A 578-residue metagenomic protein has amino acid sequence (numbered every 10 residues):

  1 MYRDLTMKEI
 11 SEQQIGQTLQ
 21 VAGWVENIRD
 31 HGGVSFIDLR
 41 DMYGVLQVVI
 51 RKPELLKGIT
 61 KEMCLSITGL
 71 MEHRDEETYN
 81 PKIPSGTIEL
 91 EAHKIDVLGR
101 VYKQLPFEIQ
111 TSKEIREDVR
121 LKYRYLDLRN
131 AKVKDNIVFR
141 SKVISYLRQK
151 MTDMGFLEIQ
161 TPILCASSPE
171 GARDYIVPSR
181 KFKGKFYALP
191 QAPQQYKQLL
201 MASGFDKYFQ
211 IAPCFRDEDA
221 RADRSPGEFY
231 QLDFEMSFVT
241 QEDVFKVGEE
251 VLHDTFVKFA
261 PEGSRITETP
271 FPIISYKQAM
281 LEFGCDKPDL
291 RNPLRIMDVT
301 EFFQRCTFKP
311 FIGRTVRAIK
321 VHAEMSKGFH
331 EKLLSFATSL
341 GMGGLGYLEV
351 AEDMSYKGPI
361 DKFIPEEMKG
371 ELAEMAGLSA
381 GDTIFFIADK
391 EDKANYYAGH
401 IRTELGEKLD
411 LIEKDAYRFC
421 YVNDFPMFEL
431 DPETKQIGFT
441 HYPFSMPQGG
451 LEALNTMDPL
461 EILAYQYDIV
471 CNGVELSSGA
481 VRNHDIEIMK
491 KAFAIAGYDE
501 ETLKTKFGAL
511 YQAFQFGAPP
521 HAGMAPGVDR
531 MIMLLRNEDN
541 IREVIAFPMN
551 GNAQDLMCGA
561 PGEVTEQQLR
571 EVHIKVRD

Functional and structural regions predicted by a protein language model:
M1-D578: Class II aminoacyl-tRNA synthetase catalytic cores and aaRS-like
